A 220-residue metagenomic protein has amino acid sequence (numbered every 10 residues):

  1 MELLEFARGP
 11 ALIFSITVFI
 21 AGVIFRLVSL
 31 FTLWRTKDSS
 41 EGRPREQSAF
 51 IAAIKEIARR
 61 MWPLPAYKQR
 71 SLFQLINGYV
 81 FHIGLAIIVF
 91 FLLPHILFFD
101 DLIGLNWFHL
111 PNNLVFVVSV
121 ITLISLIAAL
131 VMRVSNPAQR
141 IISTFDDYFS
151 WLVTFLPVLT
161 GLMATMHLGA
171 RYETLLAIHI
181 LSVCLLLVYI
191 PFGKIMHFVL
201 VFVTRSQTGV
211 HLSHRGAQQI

Functional and structural regions predicted by a protein language model:
M1-R8, A66-L72, H95-L110, S135-Q139 (+2 more regions): Membrane-interface interhelical loops and short amphipathic "cap" helices that link adjacent transmembrane segments
R8-G22, F108-I121, A177-L185: Alpha-helical transmembrane segments
L12-R43, P191: Hydrophobic alpha-helical membrane-embedded segments
I16-G22, L72-H95, S119-A129, S150-G161 (+1 more regions): Hydrophobic alpha-helical transmembrane segments of multi-pass integral membrane proteins
V28-Y67: Membrane-interface amphipathic/juxtamembrane segments adjacent to transmembrane helices
P94-N136, G193-V201: Alpha-helical transmembrane segments and their immediate juxtamembrane interface regions
V134-F155: Membrane-helix boundary/juxtamembrane motif in polytopic membrane proteins
V153-I220: Terminal transmembrane helical module of multi-pass membrane proteins
